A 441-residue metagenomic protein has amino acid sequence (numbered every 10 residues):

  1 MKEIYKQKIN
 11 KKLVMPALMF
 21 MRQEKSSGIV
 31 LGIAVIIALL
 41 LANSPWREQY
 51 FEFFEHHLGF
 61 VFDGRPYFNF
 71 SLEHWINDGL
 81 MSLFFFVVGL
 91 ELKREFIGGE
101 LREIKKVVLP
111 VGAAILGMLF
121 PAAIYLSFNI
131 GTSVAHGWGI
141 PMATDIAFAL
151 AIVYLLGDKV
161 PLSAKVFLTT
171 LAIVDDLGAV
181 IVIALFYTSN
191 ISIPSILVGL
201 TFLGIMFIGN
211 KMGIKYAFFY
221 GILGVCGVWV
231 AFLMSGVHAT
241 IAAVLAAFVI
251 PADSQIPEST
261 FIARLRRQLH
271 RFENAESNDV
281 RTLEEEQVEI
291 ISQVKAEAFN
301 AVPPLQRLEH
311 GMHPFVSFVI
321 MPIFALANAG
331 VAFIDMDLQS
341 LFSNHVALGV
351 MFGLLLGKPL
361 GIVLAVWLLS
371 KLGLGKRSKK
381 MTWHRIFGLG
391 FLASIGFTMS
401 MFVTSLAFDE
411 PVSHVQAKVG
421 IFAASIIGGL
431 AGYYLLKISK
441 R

Functional and structural regions predicted by a protein language model:
K2-Q23, G221-G227, A239-K379: Predominantly late transmembrane helices and immediately cytosolic-facing juxtamembrane segments
M15-L18, V87-R102, L150-P161, G204-K215 (+4 more regions): C-terminal ends of transmembrane helices
V30-N43, F84-L90, F120-A122, F202-F207 (+4 more regions): Hydrophobic core segments of alpha-helical transmembrane domains in multi-pass membrane transport and ion-translocation
L41-F53, Y67-E73, V87-R102, F120-G139: Transmembrane alpha-helix boundary signature
F53, H74-F85, T132-A147, T188-T201 (+3 more regions): Structural signature of hydrophobic alpha-helical transmembrane segments
G64-R65, N69-F70, H74-G98, F315-M336 (+4 more regions): Hydrophobic transmembrane alpha-helices of secondary-active transporters and Na+-translocating membrane complexes
E95-A122, S192-T201, D335-L360, G420-S425: Entry/N-cap segments of selected transmembrane alpha helices and their immediately preceding amphipathic helices
V153-R266: Functional cores that coordinate and move charged inorganic groups
